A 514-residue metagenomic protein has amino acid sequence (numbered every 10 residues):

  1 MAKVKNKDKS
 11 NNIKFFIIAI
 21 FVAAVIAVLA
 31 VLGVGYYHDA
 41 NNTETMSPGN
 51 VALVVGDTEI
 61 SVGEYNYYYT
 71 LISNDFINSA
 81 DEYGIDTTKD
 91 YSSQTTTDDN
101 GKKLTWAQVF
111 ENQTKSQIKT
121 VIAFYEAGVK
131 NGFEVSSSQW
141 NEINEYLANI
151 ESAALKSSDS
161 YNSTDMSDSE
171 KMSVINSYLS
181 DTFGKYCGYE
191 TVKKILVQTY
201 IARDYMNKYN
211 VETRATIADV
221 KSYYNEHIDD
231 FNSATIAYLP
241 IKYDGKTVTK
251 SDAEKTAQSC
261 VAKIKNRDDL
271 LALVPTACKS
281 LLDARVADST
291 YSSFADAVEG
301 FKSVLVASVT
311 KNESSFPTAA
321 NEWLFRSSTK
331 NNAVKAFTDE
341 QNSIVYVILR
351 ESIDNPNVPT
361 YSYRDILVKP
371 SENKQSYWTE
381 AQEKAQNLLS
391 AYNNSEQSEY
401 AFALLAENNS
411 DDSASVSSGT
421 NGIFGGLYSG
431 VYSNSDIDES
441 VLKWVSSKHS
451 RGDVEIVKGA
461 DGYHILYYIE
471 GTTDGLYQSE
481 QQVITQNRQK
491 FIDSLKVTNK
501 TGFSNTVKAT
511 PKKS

Functional and structural regions predicted by a protein language model:
A2-P48, S169, S173-S259, V306-S390 (+2 more regions): PPIase-associated folding chaperone regions across multiple families
N41-C187: N-terminal targeting/tethering segments
Y65, W140-I143, V192, V220-Y224 (+2 more regions): Hydrophobic/aromatic residues in well-formed alpha-helices
Y69-I72, F76, I118, I122 (+13 more regions): Sec/Tat-exported extracytoplasmic proteins
D86-N112, E383-N387, Y400, L404-N408 (+1 more regions): A short, charged
Y125, K221, A403: Short glycine-/small-residue-rich flexible loop motifs, especially phosphate/cofactor-binding loops
S259-A319, N387-I437: Peptidyl-prolyl cis-trans isomerase
